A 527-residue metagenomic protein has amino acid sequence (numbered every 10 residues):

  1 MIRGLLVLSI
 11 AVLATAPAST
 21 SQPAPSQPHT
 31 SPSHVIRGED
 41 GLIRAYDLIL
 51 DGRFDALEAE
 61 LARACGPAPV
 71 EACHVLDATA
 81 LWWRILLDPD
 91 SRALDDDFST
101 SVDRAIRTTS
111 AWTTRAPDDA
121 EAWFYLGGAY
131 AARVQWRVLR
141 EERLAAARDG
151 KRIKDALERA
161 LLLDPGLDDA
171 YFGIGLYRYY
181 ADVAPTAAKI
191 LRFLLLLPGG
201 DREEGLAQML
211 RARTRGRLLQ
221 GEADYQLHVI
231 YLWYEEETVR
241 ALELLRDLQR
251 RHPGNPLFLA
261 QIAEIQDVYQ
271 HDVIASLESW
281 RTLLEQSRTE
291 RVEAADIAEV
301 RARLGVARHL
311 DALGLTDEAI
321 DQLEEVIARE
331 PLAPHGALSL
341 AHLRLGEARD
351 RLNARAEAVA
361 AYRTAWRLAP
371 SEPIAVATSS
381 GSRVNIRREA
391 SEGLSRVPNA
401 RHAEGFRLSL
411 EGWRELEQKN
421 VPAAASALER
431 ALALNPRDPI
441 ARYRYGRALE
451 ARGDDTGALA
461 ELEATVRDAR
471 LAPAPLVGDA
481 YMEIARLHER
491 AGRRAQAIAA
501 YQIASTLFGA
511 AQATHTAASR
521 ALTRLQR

Functional and structural regions predicted by a protein language model:
H29, S33-R44, L48-E60, P67 (+6 more regions): Short coil/linker segments at helix-helix boundaries
I43, L76, W83, Y125 (+15 more regions): "A position-specific structural signal for the A-helix of alpha-solenoid helical repeats
Y46, T79, L86, G128 (+15 more regions): Residue-level recognition of tetratricopeptide repeat
C65-G66, D155, R213-T214, R246 (+7 more regions): Amphipathic alpha-helical segments of tetratricopeptide repeats
K154, L197-D201, L206-A207, E285 (+3 more regions): TPR/TPR-like (Sel1-like) alpha-helical repeat modules
